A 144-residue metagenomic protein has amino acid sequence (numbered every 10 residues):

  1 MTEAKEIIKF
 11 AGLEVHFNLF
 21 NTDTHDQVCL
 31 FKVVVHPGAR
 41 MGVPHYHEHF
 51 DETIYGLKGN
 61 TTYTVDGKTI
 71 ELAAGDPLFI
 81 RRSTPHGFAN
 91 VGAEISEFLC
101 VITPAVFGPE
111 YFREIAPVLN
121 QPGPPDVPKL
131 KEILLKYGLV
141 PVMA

Functional and structural regions predicted by a protein language model:
I8, G67-P85: Short acidic-glycine-tyrosine-enriched beta hairpin
I8-P44, F50-D51: A short glycine-rich, His/Asp/Glu-containing loop-to-beta-strand
E14, N60-T62, T69, P85 (+1 more regions): Structural motif
F17, C100, P141-M143: Structural signal for conserved beta-strand scaffold positions within catalytic alpha/beta enzyme cores
T24-D26, R82-P109: Ligand-binding loop in jelly-roll beta-barrel domains
K32-H36, Y46-T64, V101-I102: Short, conserved beta-strand element in jelly-roll/cupin
G42-P44, V65-I70: Short beta-strand segments
R113-A144: Acidic/histidine-enriched, glycine/proline-rich intrinsically disordered or flexible terminal extensions
